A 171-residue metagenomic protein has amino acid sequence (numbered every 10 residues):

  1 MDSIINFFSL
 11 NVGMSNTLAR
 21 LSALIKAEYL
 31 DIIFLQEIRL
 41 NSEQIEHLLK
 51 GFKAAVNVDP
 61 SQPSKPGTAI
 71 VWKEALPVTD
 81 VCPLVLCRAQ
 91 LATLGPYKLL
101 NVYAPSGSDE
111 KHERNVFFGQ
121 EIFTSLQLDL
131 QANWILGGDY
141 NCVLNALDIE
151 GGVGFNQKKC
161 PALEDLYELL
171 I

Functional and structural regions predicted by a protein language model:
M1-I171: A shared catalytic/ligand-binding motif for oxyanion handling
